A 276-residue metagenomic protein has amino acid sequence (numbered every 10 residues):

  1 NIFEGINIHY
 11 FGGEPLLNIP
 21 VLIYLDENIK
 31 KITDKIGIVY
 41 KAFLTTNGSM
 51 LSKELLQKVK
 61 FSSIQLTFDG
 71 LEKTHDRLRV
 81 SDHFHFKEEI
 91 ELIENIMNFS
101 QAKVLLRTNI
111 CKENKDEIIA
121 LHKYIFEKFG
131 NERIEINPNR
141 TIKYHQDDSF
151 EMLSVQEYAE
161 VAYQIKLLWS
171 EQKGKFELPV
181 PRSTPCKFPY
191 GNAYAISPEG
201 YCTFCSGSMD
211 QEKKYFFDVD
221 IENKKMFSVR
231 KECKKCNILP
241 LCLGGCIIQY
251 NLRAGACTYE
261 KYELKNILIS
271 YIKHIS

Functional and structural regions predicted by a protein language model:
N1-H9, A193-I196, G200, C236: N-terminal pre-triad scaffold of radical SAM enzymes
N1-I2, K30-G37, M97-F99, K128-N131: Alpha-helix termini
I6-G12, K41-T46, R107-N109, I136-K143: Extended hydrophobic secondary-structure segments that form protein cores and membrane-embedded regions
P15-F61, T67-R77, S81-E88, T108-A120: Canonical radical SAM enzyme core domain
L51-K60, I96-F99, F216-I221: Alpha-helix C-terminal capping segments
S62, K73-C202: Radical SAM enzyme [4Fe-4S]-AdoMet core and its adjacent flexible, acidic and glycine-rich loops/tails across
F68-G70, P138-R140, P240: Short, small-residue-rich loop/turn micro-motifs
S206-S276: Flexible mid-to-C-terminal extensions adjoining Fe-S/redox cofactors in radical SAM and related proteins
